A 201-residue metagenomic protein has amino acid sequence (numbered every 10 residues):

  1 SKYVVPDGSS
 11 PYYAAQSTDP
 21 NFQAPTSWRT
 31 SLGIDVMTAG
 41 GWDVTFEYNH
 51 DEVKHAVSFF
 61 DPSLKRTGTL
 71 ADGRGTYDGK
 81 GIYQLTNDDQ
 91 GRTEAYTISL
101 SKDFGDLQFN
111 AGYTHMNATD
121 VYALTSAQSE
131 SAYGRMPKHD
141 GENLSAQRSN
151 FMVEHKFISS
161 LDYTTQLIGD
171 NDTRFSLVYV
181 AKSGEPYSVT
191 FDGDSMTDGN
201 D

Functional and structural regions predicted by a protein language model:
S1-S9: Core domains of carbohydrate- and sulfate-ester-processing enzymes
P11-Q16, Q23: Short linear interaction motifs
S17, S31-M37: Small/polar-residue-rich segments within soluble enzyme cores
Q23-W28, A39-D201: Short, solvent-exposed micro-motifs at the edges of structured domains
